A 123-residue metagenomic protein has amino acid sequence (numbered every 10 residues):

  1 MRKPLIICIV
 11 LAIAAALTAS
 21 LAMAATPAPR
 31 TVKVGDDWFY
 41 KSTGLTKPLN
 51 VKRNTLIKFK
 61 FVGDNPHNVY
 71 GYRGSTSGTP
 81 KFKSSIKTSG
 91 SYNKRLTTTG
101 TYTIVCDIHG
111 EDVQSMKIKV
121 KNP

Functional and structural regions predicted by a protein language model:
R2, C8, L17-P123: Extracytoplasmic copper-binding redox domains, predominantly the cupredoxin/blue-copper superfamily
